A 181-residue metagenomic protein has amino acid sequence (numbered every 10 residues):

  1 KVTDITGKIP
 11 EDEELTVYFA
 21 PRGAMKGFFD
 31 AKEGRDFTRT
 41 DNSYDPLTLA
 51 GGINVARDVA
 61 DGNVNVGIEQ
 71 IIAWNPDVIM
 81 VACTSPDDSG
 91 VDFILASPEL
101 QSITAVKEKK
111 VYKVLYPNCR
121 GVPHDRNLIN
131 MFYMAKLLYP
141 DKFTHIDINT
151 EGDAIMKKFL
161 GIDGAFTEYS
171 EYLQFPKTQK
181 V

Functional and structural regions predicted by a protein language model:
K1-V181: N-terminal ligand-binding lobe of clamshell/alpha-beta domains
